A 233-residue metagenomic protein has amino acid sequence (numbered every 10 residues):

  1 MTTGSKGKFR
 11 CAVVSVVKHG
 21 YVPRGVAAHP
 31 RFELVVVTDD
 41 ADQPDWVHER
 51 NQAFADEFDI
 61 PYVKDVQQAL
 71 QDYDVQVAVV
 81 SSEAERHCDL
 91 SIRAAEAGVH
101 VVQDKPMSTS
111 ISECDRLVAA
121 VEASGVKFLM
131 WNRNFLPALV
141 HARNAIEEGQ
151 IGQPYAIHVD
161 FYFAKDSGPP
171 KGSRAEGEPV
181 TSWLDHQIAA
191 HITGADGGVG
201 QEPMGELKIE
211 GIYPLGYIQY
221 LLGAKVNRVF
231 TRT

Functional and structural regions predicted by a protein language model:
M1-E57: N-terminal Rossmann-like dinucleotide-binding module
V17, L136-F230: Predominantly a Rossmann-like dinucleotide-binding segment in NAD(P)-dependent oxidoreductases
V36, Q76-V77, A156: Short, Asp-centered acidic motifs that coordinate Mg2+ and/or phosphate in catalytic or ligand-binding sites
F58-A120: Beta-loop-alpha module in the N-terminal Rossmann-like domain of NAD(P)-dependent dehydrogenases, especially those
K64, Q103, M130-N132, F230-T233: Short loop/edge segments at beta-strand edges and connector loops that shape dinucleotide/nucleotide cofactor-binding
K105-P106, W131-N134, F161: Short strand-turn motif at the edge of the Rossmann-like AdoMet-binding core
R116-R133, Q153-I157: Rossmann-fold dehydrogenase core element
